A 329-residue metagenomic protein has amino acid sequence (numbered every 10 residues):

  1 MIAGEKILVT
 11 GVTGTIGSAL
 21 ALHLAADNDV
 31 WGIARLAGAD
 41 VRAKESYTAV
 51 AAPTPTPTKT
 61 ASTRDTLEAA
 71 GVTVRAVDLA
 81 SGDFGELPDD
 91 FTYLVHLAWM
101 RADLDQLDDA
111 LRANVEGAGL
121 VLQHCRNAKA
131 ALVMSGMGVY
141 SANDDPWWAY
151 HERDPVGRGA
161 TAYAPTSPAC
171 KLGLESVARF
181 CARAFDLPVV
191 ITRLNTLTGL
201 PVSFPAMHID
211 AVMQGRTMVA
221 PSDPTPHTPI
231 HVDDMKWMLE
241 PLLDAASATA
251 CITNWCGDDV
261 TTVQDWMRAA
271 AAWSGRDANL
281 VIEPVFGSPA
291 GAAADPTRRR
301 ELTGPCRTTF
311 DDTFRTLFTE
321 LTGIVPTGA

Functional and structural regions predicted by a protein language model:
I7-A26: N-terminal Rossmann NAD(P)H-binding glycine-rich loop of SDR-like oxidoreductase domains
T66-A113: NAD(P)H-binding glycine-rich loop region in Rossmannoid oxidoreductase-like domains and their noncatalytic homologs
G119-T166: Conserved Rossmann-fold NAD(P)-dependent oxidoreductase catalytic core, especially the SDR/UDP-sugar
D145-P146, S176-H227, V232, A270: NAD(P)-dependent short-chain dehydrogenase/reductase
R153, A160-V190: Active-site Tyr-X1-5-Lys
T198-V202, P224-W237, I252-A270, T308: Substrate-binding strand-loop-helix patch in Rossmann-like NAD(P)-dependent oxidoreductase/epimerase domains
V232, T262-R268, I282-T319, I324-A329: Conserved C-terminal active-site "lid" loop/helix of NAD(P)H-dependent oxidoreductases that clamps the redox cofactor
M238-P241, A245-A290, D295: Mid/C-terminal beta-alpha module of Rossmann-like enzyme folds, strongest in SDR-family dehydrogenases/epimerases
